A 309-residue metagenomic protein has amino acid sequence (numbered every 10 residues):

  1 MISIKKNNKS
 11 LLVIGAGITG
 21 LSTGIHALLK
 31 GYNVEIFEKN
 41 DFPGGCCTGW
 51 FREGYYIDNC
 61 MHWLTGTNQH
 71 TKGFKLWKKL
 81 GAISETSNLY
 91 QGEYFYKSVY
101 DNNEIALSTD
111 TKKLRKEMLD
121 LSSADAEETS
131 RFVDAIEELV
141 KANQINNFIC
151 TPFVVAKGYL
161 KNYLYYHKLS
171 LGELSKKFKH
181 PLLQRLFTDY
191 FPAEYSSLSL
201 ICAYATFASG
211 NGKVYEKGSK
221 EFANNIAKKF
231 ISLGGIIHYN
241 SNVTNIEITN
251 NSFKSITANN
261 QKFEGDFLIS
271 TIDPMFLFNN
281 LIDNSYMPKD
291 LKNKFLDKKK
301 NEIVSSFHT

Functional and structural regions predicted by a protein language model:
I2-R131, A135: N-terminal glycine-rich phosphate/pyrophosphate-binding loop and immediately adjacent elements
N7-K9, A258-F267, T271: Core beta-strand elements of the Rossmann-like FAD/NAD(P) dinucleotide-binding domain in flavoenzyme oxidoreductases
Y55, N103-I105, S252, N259-K262: Short acidic/polar mixed-charge low-complexity motifs
D101-L200: Rossmann-like flavin
F191, E247-N251, T257-A258, F263-G265: Membrane-embedded transmembrane-helix bundle of lipid-linked glycan/lipid transferases
S199-F207: Residues forming anionic-ligand binding surfaces in small-molecule and nucleic-acid pockets of primarily soluble enzymes
T206-F253: Helical element adjacent to the flavin cofactor pocket in flavoenzyme catalytic cores
E216-N224, S232, I246, E264-T309: Glycine-rich loop(s) and the adjacent beta-strand/alpha-helix scaffold that form part
